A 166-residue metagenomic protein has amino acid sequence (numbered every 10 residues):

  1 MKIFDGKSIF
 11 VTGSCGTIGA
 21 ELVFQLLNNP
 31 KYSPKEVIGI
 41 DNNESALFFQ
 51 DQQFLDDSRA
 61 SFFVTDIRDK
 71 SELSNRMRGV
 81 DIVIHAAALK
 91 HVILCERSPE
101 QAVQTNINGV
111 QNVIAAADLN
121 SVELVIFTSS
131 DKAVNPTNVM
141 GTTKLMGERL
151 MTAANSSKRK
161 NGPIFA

Functional and structural regions predicted by a protein language model:
M1-K7: A short, basic/flexible loop-to-alpha-helix module at the beginning of a structural domain
K7-N28: N-terminal Rossmann NAD(P)H-binding glycine-rich loop of SDR-like oxidoreductase domains
F10, I38, F63, L73 (+1 more regions): Conserved Rossmann-like nucleotide-binding pocket used by diverse enzymes that bind dinucleotide cofactors
E21, Q53-F54, I84, L145: Membrane-embedded alpha-helical bundles of multi-pass transporters/translocases, especially carrier/permease families
Q25-E36, S121: Conserved S-adenosyl-L-methionine
D41-A46: Helix N-cap at the beta1-alpha1 junction of Rossmann-like dinucleotide-binding domains, i.e., the first residues
L55, A60-I82: Conserved Rossmann-fold cofactor-binding substructure of NAD(P)-dependent oxidoreductases
I82-H85, L89-F165: Conserved Rossmann-fold NAD(P)-dependent oxidoreductase catalytic core, especially the SDR/UDP-sugar
